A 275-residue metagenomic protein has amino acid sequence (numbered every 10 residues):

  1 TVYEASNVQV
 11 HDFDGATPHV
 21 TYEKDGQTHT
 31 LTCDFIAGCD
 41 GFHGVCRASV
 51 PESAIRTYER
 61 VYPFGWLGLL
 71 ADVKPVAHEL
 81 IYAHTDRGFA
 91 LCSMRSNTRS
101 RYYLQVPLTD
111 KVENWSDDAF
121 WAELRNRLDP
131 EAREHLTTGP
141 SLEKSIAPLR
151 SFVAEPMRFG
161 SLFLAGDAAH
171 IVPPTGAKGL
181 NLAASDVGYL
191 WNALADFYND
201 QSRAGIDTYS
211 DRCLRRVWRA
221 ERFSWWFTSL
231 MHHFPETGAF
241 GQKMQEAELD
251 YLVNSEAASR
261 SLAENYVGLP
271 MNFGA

Functional and structural regions predicted by a protein language model:
T1-E4, H233: Short intrinsically disordered, low-complexity coil segments enriched in acidic
Y3-H11, G15-L149, A154: Conserved FAD-binding catalytic core of PHBH/FMO-like flavoproteins
A37-G44, T98-Y103, W121, L136-I146 (+2 more regions): Hydrophobic transmembrane alpha-helix bundles
G38, I146-W226: Conserved mid-domain beta->alpha element of the FAD-binding
A48, L70-D72, R95, L108-T109 (+5 more regions): A generic structural signal for solvent-exposed, polar alpha-helical segments
A177, N192-A275: C-terminal helical "tail/cap" subdomain of flavin- and related membrane-associated enzymes
